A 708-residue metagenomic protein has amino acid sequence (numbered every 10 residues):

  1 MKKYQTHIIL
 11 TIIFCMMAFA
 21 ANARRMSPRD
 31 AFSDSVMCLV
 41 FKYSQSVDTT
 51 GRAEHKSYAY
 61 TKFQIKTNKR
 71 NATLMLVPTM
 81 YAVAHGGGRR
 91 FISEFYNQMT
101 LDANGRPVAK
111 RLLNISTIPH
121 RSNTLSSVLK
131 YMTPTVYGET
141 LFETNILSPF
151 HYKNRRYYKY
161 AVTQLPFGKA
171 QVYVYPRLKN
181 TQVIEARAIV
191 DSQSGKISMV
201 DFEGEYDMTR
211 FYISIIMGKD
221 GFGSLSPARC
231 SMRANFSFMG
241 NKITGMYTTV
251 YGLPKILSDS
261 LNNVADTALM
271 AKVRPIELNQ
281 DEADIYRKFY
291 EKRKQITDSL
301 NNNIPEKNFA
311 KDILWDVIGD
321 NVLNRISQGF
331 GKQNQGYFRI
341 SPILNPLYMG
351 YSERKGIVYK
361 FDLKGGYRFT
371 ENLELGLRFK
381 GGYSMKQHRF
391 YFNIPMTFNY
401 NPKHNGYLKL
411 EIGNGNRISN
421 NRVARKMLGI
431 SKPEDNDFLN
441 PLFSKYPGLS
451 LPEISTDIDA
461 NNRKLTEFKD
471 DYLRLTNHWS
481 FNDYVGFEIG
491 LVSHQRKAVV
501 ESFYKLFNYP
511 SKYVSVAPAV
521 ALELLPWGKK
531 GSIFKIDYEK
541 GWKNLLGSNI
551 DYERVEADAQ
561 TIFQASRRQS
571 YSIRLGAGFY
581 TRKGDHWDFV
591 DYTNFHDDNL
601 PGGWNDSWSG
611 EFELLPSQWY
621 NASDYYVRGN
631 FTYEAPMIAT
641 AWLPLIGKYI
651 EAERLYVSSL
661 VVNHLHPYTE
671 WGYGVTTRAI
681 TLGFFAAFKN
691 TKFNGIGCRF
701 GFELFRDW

Functional and structural regions predicted by a protein language model:
A23-K169, L178-V183, Y247-G350, R463-Y484 (+3 more regions): Structured extracytoplasmic
K159-D266: Gly/Pro-enriched, hydrophobic low-complexity segments that function as extracytoplasmic propeptides/linkers
I197-G204, M232, R339-Y351, D362 (+12 more regions): Transmembrane beta-strand segments that form the barrel wall of outer-membrane beta-barrel proteins
I326-I340, R368-G376, N401-K409, D483-F487 (+5 more regions): Short loop/turn motifs that connect adjacent beta-strands in outer-membrane beta-barrel proteins
E353, I357, G365, K445-V492 (+2 more regions): Outer-membrane beta-barrel transmembrane strands
K355-Y359, H388-F392, E467-L473, P510-P518 (+6 more regions): Residues that define the transmembrane beta-barrel architecture of outer-membrane proteins
Y359-G365, I394-F398, L475-W479, L491 (+8 more regions): Residues on the lipid-exposed face of transmembrane beta-strands in outer-membrane beta-barrel proteins
Y407-G413, R417, V423-M427, K432-S444 (+3 more regions): C-terminal outer-membrane beta-barrel translocator/porin domains of Gram-negative envelope proteins and their
